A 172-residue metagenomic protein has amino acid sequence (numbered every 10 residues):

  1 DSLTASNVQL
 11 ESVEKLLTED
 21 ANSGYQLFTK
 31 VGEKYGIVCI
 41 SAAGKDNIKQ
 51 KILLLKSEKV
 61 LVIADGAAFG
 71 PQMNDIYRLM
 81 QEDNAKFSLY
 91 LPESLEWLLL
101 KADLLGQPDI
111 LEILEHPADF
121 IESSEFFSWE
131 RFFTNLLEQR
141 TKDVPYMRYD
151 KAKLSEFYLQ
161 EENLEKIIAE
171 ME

Functional and structural regions predicted by a protein language model:
D1-E172: Acidic, divalent-metal-binding catalytic cores of TOPRIM and closely related two-metal-ion phosphodiester/pyrophosphate
